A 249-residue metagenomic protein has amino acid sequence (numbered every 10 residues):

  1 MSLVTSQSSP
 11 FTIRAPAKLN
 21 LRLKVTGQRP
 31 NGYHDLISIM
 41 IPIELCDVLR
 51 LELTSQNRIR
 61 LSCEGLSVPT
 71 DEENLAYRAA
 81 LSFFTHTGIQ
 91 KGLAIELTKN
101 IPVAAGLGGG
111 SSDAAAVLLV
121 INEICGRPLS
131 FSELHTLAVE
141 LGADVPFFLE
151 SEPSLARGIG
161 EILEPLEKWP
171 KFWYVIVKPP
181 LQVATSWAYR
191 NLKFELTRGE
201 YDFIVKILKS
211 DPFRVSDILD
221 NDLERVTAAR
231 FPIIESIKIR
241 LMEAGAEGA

Functional and structural regions predicted by a protein language model:
S2-A105, E123, R127-S132, W169 (+1 more regions): ATP-binding N-lobe of GHMP and related small-molecule kinases
S38-M40, V145, E161-E167: A generic local secondary-structure boundary/capping motif
S55-P69, V117, V139, D211-D220: Short, basic/glycine-rich phosphate-binding loops at helix/coil junctions that contact nucleotide phosphates
G92, A114, L118-L155: Contiguous, small/hydrophobic- and glycine-enriched helical/loop subdomains that border and often "cap" functional
E96-C125, A143, A246-A249: Glycine/serine-rich anion-binding loops at beta->alpha junctions that coordinate negatively charged ligand groups
E150, L155-G248: Conserved, helical-rich catalytic subdomain that frames metal- and/or nucleotide-binding sites in enzyme alpha/beta
